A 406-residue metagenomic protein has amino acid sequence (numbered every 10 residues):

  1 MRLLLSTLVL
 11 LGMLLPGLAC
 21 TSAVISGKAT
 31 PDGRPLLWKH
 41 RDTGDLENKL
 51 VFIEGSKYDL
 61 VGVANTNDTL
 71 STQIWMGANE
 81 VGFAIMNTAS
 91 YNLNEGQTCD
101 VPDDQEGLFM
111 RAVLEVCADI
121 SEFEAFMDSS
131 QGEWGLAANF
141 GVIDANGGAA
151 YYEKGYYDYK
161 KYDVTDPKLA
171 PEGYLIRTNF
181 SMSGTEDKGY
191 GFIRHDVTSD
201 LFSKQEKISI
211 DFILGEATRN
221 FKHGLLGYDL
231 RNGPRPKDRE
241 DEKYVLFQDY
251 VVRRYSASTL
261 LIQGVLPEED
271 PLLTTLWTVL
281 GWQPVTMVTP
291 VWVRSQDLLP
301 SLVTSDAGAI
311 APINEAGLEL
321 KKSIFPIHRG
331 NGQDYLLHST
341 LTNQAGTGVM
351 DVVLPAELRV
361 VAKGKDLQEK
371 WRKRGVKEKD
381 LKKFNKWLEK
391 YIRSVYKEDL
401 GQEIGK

Functional and structural regions predicted by a protein language model:
L3-L14: Sec-dependent N-terminal signal peptides
L5-S6, V116, R253: A broadly tuned, weak detector of single residues within folded domains
S6-L8, D42, D128, V265: Residue-level marker of positions within ordered structural domains that often coincide with functionally constrained
L15-A19: Sec/Tat signal peptide C-region and signal peptidase I cleavage site
T21-S71, M76-F83, N87-A112, D144-K406: C-terminal, well-structured catalytic/ligand-binding subdomain of enzymes
D104-A138: Intrinsically disordered, low-complexity linker/loop segments enriched in Gly/Pro and charged/polar residues
